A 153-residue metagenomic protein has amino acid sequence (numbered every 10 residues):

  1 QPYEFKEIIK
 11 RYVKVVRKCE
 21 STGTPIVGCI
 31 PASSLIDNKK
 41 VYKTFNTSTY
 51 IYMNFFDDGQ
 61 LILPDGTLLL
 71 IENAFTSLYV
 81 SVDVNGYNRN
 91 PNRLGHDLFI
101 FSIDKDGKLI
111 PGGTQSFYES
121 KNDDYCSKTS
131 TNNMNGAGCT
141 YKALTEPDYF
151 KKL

Functional and structural regions predicted by a protein language model:
Q1-Y3: Conserved hydrophobic/amphipathic alpha-helical signal-anchor segments
K6-L153: Intrinsically disordered, low-complexity regions enriched in Pro/Ser/Thr/Gly and acidic residues
